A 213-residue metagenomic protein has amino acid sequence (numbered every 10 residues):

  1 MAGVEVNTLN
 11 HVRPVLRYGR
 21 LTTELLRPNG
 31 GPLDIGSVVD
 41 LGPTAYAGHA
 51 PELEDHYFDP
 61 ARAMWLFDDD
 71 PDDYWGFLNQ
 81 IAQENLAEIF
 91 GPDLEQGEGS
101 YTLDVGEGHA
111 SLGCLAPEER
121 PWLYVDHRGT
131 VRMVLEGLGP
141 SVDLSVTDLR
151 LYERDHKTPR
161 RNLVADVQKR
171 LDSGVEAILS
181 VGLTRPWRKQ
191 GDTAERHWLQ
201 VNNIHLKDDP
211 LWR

Functional and structural regions predicted by a protein language model:
M1-L41: N-terminal ordered "arm"
D34-S37, G42-A116, H127-R213: OB-fold/S1-family single-stranded nucleic acid-binding modules
E119-R120: Functionally constrained cores in energy, signaling, and assembly domains
L123-V125: Exposed beta-sheet edge/beta-hairpin loop segments within beta-rich domains
